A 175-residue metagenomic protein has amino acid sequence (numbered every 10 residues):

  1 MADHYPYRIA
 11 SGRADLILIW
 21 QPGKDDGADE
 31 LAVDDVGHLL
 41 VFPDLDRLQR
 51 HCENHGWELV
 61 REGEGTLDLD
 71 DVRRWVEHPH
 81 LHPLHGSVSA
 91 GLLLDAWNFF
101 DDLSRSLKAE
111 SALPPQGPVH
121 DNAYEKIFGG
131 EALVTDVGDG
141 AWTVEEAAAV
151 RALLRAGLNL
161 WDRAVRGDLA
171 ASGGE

Functional and structural regions predicted by a protein language model:
M1-A28, L81-R105, A109: Extended non-catalytic interaction/regulatory regions in multidomain proteins
M1-R61: Short N-terminal edge-element motif at the start of the domain
P6, P43, P79, P83 (+1 more regions): Proline-rich intrinsically disordered, low-complexity coils
R8, R13, R47-R50, R61 (+5 more regions): Arginine residue identity/basic-tract feature
L31-A32, G65, S87, R151: Alpha-helical interaction segments
H51-S89: ADP-ribosyltransferase catalytic core
V88-E175: A eukaryote-biased signal for long
